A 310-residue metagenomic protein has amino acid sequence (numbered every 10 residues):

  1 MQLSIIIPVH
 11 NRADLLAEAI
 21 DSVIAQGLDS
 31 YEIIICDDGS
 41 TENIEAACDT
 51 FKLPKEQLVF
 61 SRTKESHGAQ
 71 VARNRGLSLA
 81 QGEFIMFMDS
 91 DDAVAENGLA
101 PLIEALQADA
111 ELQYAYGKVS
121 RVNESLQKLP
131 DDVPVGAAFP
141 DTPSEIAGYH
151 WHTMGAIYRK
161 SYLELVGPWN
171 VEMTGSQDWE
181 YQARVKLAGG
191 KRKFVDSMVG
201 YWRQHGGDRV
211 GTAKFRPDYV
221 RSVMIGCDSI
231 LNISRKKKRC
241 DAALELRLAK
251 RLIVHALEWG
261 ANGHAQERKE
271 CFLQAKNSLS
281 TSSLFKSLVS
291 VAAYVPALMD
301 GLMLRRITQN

Functional and structural regions predicted by a protein language model:
D21-S30: Short, acidic, metal-binding catalytic loop of nucleotide-sugar glycosyltransferases
S22, D37-A46, E65, D89: A conserved acidic beta->alpha catalytic loop
N43, D92-A105: Acidic donor-binding/catalytic loop of UDP-sugar-dependent glycosyltransferases, especially processive GT2
K55-E56, E65, V71, L99-Y162 (+3 more regions): Flexible acidic/His/Gly-enriched loops in nucleotide-sugar-dependent glycosyltransferase catalytic domains
T63-A80: Glycine-rich, basic loop-to-helix element that forms the pyrophosphate-binding segment of sugar-nucleotide handling
I85: Short aromatic/hydrophobic "clamp" motif used to bind/position activated sugar donors
G117, G136-S222: Conserved nucleotide-sugar donor-binding catalytic segment
S197-G206, G211-R239, G263-L279: Catalytic core of nucleotide-sugar-dependent glycosyltransferases
